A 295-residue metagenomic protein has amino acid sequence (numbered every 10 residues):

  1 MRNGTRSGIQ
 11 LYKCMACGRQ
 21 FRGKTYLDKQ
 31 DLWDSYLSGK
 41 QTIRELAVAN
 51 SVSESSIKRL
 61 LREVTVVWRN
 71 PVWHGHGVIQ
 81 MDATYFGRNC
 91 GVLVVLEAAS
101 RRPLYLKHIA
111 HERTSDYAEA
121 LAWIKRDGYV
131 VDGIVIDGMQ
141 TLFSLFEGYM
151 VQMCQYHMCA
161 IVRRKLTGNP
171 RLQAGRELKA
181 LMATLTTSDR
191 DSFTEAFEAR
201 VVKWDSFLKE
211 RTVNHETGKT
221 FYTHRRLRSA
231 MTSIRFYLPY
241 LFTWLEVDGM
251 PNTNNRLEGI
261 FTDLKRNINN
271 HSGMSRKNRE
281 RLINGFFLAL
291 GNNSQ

Functional and structural regions predicted by a protein language model:
G4-I79, A83-C90, S144: Short, positively charged, Gly/Tyr-enriched micro-motifs that form contact patches at catalytic or ligand/partner
K13, S55-R59, Y149-C154, H271: Core catalytic machinery and nucleic-acid-binding channels of phosphodiester-processing enzymes
R22-G23, R101-L106, S272: Short small-residue beta-strand/loop micro-motif enriched in glycine and branched aliphatics
S56-Q140, S144-L145, Y237, R256: RNase H-like nuclease fold core
Y129-Q140, F146, R176-Q295: Acidic/histidine-rich catalytic cores and adjacent linkers of DNA breakage/strand-transfer/modification proteins
G133-K179: Conserved beta-strand -> loop -> alpha-helix junction used to position metal-binding or nucleic-acid-contacting
